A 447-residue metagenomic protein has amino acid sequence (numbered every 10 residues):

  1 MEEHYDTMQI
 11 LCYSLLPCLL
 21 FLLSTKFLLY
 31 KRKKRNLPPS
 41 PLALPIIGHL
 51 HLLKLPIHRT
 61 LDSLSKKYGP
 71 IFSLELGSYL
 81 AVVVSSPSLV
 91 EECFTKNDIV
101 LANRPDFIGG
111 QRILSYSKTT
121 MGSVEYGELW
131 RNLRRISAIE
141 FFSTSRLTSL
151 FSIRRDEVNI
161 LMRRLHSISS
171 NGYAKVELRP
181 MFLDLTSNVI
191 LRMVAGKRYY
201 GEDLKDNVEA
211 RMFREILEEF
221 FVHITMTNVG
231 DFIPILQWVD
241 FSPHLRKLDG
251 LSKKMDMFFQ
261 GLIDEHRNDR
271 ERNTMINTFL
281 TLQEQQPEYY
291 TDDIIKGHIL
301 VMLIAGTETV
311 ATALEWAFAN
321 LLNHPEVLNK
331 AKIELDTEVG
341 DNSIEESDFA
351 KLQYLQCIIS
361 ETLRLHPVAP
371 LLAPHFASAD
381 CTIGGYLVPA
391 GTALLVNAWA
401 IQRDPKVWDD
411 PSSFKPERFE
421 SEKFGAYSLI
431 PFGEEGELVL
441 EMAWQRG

Functional and structural regions predicted by a protein language model:
E2-K33, N188: Terminal signal-anchor or tail-anchor transmembrane helices that tether membrane-associated enzymes to cellular
K34-L52, R59-I153, F182-L191, N207-P234 (+1 more regions): Cytochrome P450 substrate-recognition site 1
L50-G69, M257, E265, P325 (+3 more regions): Conserved cytochrome P450 K-helix E-x-x-R motif and the immediately C-terminal K′/meander segment
D106-L114, T148-L314, K330: Cytochrome P450 heme-thiolate monooxygenase catalytic core
E157, L262-R267, L321-N342: Juxtamembrane membrane-interface segments of multi-pass membrane proteins
T309-V327, K332-E334, M442-G447: Cytochrome P450 catalytic-core helices
V396-K423: Conserved cytochrome P450 K-helix/beta-meander segment immediately N-terminal to the heme-binding cysteine loop
S421-G447: Cytochrome P450 heme-thiolate "Cys pocket" and heme-binding signature region
